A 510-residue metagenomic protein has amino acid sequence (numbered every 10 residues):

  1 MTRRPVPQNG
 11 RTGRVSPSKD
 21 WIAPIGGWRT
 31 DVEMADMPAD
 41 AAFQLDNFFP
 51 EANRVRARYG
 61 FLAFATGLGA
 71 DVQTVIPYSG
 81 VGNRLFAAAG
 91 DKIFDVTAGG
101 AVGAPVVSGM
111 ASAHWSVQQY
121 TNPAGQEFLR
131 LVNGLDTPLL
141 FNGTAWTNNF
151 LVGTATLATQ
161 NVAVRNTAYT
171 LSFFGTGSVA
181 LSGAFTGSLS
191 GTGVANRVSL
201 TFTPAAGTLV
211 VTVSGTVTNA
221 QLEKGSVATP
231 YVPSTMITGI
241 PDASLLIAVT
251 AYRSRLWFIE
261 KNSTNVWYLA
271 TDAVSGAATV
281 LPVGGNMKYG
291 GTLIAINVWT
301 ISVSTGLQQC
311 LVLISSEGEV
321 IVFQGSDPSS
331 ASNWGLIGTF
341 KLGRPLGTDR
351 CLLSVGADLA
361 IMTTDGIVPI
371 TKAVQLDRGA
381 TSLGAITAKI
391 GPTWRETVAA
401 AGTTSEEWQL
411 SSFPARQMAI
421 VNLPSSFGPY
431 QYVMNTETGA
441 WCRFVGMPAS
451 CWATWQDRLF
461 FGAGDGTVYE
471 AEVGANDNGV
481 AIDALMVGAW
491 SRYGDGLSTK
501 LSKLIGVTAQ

Functional and structural regions predicted by a protein language model:
T2-L129, D136, K341-D358, T364-Q510: Beta-sheet repeat architectures centered on beta-propellers
L68, T159-L171, Y289, G494-T499: Extracellular/lumenal carbohydrate-interaction signature centered on repeated Trp-anchored short motifs
F86-A87, L131, L256-E260, C310-S316 (+2 more regions): Short beta-strand motif characteristic of blades in beta-propeller domains
G100-A104, A145-N148, V274-V280, P328-I337 (+3 more regions): Beta-strand initiation motifs
Q118-L151, T218, W257: Hydrophobic or amphipathic alpha-helical targeting/insertion segments
T144-L151, I237-V249: Asp-box/WD-like beta-propeller blade repeats and closely related beta-sheet repeat scaffolds
V152-G239: Extracellular and organelle-lumenal recognition/adhesion modules and their flexible linkers in secreted
L313-K341: Surface-exposed extracellular loop regions of Gram-negative outer-membrane beta-barrel proteins
